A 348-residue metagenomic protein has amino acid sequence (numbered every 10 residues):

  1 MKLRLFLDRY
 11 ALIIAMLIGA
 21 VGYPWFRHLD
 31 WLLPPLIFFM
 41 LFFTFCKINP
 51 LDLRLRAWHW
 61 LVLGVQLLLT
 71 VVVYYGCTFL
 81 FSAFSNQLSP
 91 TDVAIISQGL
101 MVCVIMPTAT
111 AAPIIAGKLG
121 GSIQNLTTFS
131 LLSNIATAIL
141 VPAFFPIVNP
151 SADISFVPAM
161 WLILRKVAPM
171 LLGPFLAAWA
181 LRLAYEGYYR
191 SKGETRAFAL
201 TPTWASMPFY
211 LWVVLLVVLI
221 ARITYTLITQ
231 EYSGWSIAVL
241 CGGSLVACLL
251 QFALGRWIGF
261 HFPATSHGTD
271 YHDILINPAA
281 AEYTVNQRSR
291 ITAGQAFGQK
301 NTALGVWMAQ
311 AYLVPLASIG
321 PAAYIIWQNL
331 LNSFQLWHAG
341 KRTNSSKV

Functional and structural regions predicted by a protein language model:
M1-V348: Alpha-helical transmembrane segments of multi-pass small-molecule/ion transporters
